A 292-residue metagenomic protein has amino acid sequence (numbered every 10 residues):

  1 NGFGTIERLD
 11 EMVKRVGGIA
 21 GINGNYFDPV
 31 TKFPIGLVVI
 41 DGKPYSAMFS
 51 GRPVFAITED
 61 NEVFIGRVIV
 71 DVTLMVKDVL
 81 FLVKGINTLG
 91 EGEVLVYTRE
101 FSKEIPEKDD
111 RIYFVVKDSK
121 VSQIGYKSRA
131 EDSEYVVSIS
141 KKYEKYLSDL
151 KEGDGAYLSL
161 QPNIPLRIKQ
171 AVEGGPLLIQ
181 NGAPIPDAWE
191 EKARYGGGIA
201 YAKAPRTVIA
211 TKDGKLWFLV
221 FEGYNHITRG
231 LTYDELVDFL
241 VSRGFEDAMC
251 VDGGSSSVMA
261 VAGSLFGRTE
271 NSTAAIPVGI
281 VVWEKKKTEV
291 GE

Functional and structural regions predicted by a protein language model:
N1-E292: Gly/Ser/Thr/Pro-rich low-complexity, intrinsically disordered segments
